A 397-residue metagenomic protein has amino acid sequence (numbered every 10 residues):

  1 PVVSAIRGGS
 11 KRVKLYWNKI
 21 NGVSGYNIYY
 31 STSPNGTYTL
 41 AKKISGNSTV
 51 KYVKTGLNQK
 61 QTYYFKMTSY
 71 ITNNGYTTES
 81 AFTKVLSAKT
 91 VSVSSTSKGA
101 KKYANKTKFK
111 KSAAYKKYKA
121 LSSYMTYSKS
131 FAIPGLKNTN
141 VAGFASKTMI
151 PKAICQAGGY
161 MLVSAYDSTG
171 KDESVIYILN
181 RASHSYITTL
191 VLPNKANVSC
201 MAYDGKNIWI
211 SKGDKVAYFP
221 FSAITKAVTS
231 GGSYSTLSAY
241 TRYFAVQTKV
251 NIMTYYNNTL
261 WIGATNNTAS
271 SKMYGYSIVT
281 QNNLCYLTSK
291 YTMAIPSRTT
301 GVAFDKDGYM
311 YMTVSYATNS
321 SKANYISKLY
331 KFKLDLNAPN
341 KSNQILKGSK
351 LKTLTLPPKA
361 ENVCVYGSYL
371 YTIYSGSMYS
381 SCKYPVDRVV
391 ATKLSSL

Functional and structural regions predicted by a protein language model:
K11-V23: Conserved aromatic anchor
G22-K42, K66: Extracellular low-complexity, O-glycosylation-prone stalks/linkers
K54-Y76: Beta-strand-rich modules
T72-S95: Extracellular fibronectin type III
S92-A142, K393-L397: Sequence/structural signature of beta-propeller modules and their immediately flanking N-terminal secretory/stalk
P134-K171: Beta-strand-rich domains and repeat architectures in extracellular enzymes and scaffolds, especially beta-propellers
S146-A153, K195-A202, Y243-Y255, P296-F304 (+1 more regions): Repeated scaffold domains used in trafficking and secretory/extracellular systems, primarily beta-propellers
M293-K341: Loop/turn-rich, solvent-exposed surfaces of beta-rich toroidal or solenoidal domains
